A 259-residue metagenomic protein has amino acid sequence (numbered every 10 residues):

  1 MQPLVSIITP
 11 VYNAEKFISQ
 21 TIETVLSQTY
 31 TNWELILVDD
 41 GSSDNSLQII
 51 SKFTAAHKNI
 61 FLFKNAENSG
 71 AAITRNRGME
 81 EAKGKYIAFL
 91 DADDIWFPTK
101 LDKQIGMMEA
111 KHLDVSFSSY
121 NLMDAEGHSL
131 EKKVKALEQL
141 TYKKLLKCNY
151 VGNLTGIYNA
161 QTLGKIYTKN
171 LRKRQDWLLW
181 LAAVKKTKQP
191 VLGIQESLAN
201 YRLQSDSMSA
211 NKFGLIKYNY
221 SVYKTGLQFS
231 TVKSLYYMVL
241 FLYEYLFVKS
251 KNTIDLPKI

Functional and structural regions predicted by a protein language model:
M1-S27, I259: N-proximal low-complexity "stem/linker" segments adjacent to membrane-targeting elements
P3-S6, E34, L178: Cell-envelope/extracellular polymer assembly enzymes that use nucleotide-activated donors
K16-S19, D44-K52, I95, T99: Acidic helix N-cap motif at the loop->helix transition within catalytic regions of sugar-transfer enzymes
T24, T31, D39-Q48, E67-S69 (+1 more regions): A conserved acidic beta->alpha catalytic loop
N65-A82, K103: Glycine-rich, basic loop-to-helix element that forms the pyrophosphate-binding segment of sugar-nucleotide handling
E80, S118, K132-Y218: Conserved nucleotide-sugar donor-binding catalytic segment
I87: Short aromatic/hydrophobic "clamp" motif used to bind/position activated sugar donors
T99-L130: Conserved donor NDP-sugar-binding/catalytic core segment of glycosyltransferases
